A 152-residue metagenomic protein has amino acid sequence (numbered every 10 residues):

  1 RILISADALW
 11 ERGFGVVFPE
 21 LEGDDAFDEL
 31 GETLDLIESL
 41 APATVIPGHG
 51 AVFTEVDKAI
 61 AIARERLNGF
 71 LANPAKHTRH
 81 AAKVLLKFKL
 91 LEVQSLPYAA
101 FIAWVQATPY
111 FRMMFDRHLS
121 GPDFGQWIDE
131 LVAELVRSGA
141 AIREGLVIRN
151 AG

Functional and structural regions predicted by a protein language model:
R1-L71: Metallo-beta-lactamase
T78-G152: C-terminal regulatory/interaction regions
